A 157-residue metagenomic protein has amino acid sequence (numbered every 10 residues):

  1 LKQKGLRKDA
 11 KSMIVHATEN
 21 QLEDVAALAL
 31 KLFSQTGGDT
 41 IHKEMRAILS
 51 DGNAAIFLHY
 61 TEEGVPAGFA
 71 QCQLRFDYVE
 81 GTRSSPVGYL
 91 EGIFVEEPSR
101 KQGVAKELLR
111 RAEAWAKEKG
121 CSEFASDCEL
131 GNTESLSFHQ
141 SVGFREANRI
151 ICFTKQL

Functional and structural regions predicted by a protein language model:
S12-V25: A short beta-loop-alpha structural element at the N-terminal edge of CoA-dependent acyl/N-acetyltransferase catalytic
A26-T40, Y78: Helix-loop element at the rim of GNAT/NAT acetyltransferase active sites that forms part of the acceptor-substrate
G37-T61, Q71: Active-site rim helix/loop that mediates acceptor-substrate recognition in acyltransferases
L58, V65-L74, Y89, F94: Conserved beta-strand in the GNAT
D77-L90, R100, A147-N148: A conserved beta-turn-beta hairpin within the catalytic core of GNAT-like acetyltransferases that forms part
V95, K101-A114, S141: Conserved acetyl-CoA-binding loop-helix of GNAT-fold acetyltransferases
K106, E118, L130-N148: Conserved active-site alpha-helix within GNAT-family acetyltransferase domains
A116-C128: Conserved GNAT acetyl-CoA-binding A-motif
